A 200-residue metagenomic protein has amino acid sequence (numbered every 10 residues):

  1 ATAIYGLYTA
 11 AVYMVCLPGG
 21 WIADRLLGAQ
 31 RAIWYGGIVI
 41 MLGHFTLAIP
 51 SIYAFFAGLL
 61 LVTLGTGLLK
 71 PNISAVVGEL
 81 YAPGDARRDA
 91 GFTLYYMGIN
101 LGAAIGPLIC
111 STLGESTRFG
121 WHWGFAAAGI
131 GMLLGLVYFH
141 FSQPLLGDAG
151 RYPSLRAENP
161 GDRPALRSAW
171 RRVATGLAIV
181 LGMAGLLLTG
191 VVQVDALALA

Functional and structural regions predicted by a protein language model:
T2, P83-Y95, W121-H122: Loop-to-transmembrane helix entry/capping segments in MFS-fold secondary transporters and related SLC/MFSD carriers
G6-D24, K70, A104: Central cavity-lining transmembrane alpha-helices of secondary-active solute carriers, predominantly the Major
L17-P18, L101-S116: A gly/Pro-rich, aromatic-decorated transmembrane alpha-helix motif that marks the paired, flexible gating helices
R25-G37, G84-D85: Cytoplasmic membrane-interface "Motif A"-like loop-to-helix N-cap segments of 12-TM Major Facilitator Superfamily
Y35-F56: C-terminal ends and interior cores of transmembrane alpha-helices in multi-pass membrane transporters/permeases
G43, A54-L69: Hydrophobic core of transmembrane alpha-helices in multi-pass small-molecule transporters, especially MFS/SLC-type
L68-P83: Intracellular juxtamembrane helix-capping segments at the cytosolic ends of symmetry-related transmembrane helices
P83, S111-A200: Intracellular loop-helix junctions on the cytosolic face of multi-pass helical membrane proteins
